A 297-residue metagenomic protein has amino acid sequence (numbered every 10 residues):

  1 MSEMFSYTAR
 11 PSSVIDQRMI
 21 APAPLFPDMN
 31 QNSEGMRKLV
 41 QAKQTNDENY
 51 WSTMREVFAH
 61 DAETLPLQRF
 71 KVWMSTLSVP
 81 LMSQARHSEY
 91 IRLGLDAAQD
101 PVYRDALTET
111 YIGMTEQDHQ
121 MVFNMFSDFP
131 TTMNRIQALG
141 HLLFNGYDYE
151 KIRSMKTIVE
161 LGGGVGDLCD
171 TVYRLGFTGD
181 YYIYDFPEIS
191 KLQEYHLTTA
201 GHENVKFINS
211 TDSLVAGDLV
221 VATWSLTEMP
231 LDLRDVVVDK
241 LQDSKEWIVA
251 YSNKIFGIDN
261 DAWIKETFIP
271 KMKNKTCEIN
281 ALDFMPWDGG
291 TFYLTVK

Functional and structural regions predicted by a protein language model:
M1-A138: N-terminal accessory regions of S-adenosyl-L-methionine
R135-M155: Conserved alpha-helix/loop element of class I SAM-dependent methyltransferases that forms part of the SAM/SAH-binding
S154-G164: Conserved class I S-adenosyl-L-methionine
V165-F177: Conserved SAM-binding loop of SAM-dependent methyltransferases across substrates and taxa, primarily the Class I
Y195-L214: S-adenosyl-L-methionine
V220-D232: A short SAM/SAH-binding and catalytic strip from SAM-dependent methyltransferases
M229-L241: A short, conserved alpha-helix within the catalytic core of class I
S244-F256: Conserved beta-strand signature within the Rossmann-like core of class I S-adenosyl-L-methionine
